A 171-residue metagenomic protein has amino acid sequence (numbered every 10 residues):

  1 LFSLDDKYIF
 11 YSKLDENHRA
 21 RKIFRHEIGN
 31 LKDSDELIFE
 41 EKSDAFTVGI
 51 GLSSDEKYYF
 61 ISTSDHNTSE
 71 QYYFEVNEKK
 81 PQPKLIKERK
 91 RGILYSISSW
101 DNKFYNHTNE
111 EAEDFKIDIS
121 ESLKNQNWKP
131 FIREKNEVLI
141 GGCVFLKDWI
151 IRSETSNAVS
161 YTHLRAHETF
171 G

Functional and structural regions predicted by a protein language model:
L1-I28, K32-L37, T47-V48: Surface loops at the rim/top face of extracytoplasmic beta-rich domains
L1-S12, S43-S62, R89-H107, K135-S153: Conserved beta-propeller blade repeats
S12-K22, E41-A45, T63-E70, N109-K116 (+1 more regions): A flexible loop/linker signature enriched in serine peptidases of the S9 family
F24-I28, Y73-V76, I119-S120: Beta-propeller blade signature
L31-E41, K79-I86, N125-F131: Blade-edge beta-strand/turn elements of extracellular beta-propeller and related beta-sheet repeat scaffolds
L52-H66, E70-E78: Gly/Pro-rich turn-and-neighbor structural signature
V76-K80, S122-L123, R165: Surface-exposed loop/turn elements that mediate protein-protein interactions on large endomembrane-trafficking
H163-G171: Single conserved hydrophobic/aromatic residue that forms the stacking wall/gate of nucleotide- or nucleobase-binding
